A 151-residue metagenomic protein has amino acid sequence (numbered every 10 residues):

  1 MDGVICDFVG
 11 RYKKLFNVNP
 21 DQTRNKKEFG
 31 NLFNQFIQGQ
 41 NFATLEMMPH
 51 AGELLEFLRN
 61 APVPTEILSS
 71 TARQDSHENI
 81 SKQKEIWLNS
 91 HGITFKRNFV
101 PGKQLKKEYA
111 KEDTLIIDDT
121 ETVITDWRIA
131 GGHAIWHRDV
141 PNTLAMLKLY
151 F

Functional and structural regions predicted by a protein language model:
M1-Q38, I129: Active-site neighborhood of HAD-like aspartate-dependent phosphohydrolases
D21, K27-N34, I135-F151: A short, conserved beta-to-alpha structural element at the edge of catalytic cores that scaffolds binding
A43-E46, A51-K82, L88: Substrate-recognition element of Asp-dependent hydrolases with the DxDx(T/V) motif
H50-F57, Y109, V123-A130: A short acidic, amphipathic alpha-helical/loop segment
V63, I93, G132: Short phosphate-binding/catalytic loops that engage adenosine nucleotides
T65-I67, R97, A134: Hydrophobic/aromatic residues located in beta-strands of well-ordered beta-sheets within soluble catalytic
S70-T114, E121-I124: Substrate-recognition "cap/lid" segment bordering the active-site pocket of phosphatases
L115-L147: Acidic, Mg2+-coordinating phosphoryl-transfer loop and its flanking beta/alpha structural elements, shared across
